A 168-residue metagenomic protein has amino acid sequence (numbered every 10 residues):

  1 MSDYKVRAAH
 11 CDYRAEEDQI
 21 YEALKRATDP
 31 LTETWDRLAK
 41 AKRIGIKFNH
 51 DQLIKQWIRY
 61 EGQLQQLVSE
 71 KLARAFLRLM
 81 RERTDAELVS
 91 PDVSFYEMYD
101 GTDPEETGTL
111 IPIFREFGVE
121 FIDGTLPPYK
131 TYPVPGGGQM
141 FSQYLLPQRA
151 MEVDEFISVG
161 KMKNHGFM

Functional and structural regions predicted by a protein language model:
M1-M168: N-terminal and secondary-structure boundary signal
